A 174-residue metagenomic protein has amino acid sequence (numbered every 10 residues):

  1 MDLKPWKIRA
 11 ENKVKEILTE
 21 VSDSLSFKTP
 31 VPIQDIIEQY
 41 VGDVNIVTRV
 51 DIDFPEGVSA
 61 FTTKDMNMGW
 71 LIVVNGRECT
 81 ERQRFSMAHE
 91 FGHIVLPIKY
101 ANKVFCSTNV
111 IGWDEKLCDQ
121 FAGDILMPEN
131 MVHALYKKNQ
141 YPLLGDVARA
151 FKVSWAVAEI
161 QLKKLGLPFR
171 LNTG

Functional and structural regions predicted by a protein language model:
M1-G174: Active-site hotspot residues in diverse enzymes, especially metal/ion-binding acidic/histidine motifs
